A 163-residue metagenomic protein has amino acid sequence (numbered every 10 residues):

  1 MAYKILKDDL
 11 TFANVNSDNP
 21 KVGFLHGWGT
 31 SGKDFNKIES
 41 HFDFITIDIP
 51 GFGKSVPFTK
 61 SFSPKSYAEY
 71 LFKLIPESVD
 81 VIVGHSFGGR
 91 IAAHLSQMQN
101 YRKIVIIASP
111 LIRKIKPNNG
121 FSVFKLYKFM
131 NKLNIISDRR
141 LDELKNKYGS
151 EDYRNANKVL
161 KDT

Functional and structural regions predicted by a protein language model:
M1-V22, S40-D43, I112, D142-N146 (+1 more regions): Alpha/beta-hydrolase fold catalytic core
L6, A13-S17, F35-D43, E69-V79 (+1 more regions): Alpha-helix C-terminal capping segments
N16-K54: Conserved HGGG/HGGXW glycine-rich cap/lid loop of the alpha/beta-hydrolase fold
F35-N36, S55-K60, I115-N118: Conserved catalytic-core motifs of eukaryotic protein kinase domains, centered on the activation segment
T46-V83: Active-site loop/oxyanion-hole signature of alpha/beta-hydrolase fold enzymes
V83-A92: Gly/Ala-rich beta-loop-alpha elbow adjacent to hydrolase catalytic centers
H94-Q97, Y101-L133: Flexible "cap/lid" loop of the alpha/beta hydrolase fold
P117, F129-T163: Conserved alpha/beta-hydrolase catalytic His-Asp/Glu region
